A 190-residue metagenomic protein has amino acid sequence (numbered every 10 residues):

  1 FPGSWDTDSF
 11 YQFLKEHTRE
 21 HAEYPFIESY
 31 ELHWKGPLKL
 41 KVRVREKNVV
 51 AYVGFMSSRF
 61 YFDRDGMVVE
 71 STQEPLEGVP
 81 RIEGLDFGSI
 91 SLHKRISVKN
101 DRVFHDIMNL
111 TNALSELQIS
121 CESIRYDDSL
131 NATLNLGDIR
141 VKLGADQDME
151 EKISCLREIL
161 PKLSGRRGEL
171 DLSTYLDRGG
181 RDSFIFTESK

Functional and structural regions predicted by a protein language model:
P2-D8, K15-R19, Y24, E28-K190: Charged, solvent-exposed interaction patches on well-folded alpha/beta domains that mediate macromolecular contacts
